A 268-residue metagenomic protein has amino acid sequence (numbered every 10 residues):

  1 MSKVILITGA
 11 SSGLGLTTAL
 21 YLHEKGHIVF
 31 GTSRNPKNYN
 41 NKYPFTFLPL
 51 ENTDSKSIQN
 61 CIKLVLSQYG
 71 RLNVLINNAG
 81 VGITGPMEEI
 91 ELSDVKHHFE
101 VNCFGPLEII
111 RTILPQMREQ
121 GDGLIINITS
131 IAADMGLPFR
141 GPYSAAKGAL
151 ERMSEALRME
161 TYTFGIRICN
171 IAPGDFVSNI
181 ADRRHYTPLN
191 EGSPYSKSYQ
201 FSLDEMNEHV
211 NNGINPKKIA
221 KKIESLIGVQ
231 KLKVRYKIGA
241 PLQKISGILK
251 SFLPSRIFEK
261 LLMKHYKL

Functional and structural regions predicted by a protein language model:
S11-S12: Conserved glycine-rich cofactor-binding loop
Y43-K56: Rossmann-fold cofactor-recognition segment
P86-M87, D94-K96: Substrate-binding pocket helix/loop in short-chain dehydrogenase/reductase
I110, A146-A149: Active-site helix of classical SDR
I110-R111, E155: A short, exposed helix-loop element centered on a Lys and neighboring polar residues
S130: Residue(s) in the substrate-gating loop at a strand-loop-helix junction that position the organic substrate next
Y162-H209: C-terminal beta-strand-loop-alpha-helix "lid" module of Rossmann-like NAD(P)-dependent dehydrogenases
